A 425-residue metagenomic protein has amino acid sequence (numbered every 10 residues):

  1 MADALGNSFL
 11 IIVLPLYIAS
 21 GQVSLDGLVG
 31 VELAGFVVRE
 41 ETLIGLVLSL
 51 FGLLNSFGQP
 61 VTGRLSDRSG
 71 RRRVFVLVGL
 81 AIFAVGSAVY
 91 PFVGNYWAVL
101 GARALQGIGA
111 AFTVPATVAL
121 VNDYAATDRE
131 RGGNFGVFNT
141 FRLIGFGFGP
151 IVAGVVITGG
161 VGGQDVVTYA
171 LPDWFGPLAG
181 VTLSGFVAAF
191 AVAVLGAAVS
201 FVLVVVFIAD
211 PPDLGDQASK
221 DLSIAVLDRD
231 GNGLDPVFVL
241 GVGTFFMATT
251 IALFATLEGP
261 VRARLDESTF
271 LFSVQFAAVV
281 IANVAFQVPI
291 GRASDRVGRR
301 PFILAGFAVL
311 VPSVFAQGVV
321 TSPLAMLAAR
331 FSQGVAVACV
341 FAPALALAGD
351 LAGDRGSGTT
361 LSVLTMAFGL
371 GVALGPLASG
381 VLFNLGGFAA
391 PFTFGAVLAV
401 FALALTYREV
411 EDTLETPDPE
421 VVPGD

Functional and structural regions predicted by a protein language model:
M1-G52, V237-G243, A248-S268: Helix-loop boundary and gating motifs at the non-cytosolic
I18-A19, L65-S66, V155-V161, R262 (+2 more regions): Interfacial helix-cap and linker-helix signal at transmembrane-aqueous boundaries of multi-pass secondary transporters
G45-G63, A277-P289: Central cavity-lining transmembrane alpha-helices of secondary-active solute carriers, predominantly the Major
G70, F92-A98, G298, V319-T321: Helix-breaking motifs and short loop linkers at transmembrane-helix boundaries and internal kinks in secondary membrane
V74-V89, P301-A316: Structural signature of the two symmetry-related core transmembrane helices
A102-I144, A342, A346-L347: Cytoplasmic helix-loop-helix junction between adjacent transmembrane helices in 12-TM secondary transporters
D128, V205-R229, T413-G424: Flexible cytoplasmic inter-helical loops of multi-pass small-molecule transporters
V194-L214, A402-V410: C-terminal membrane-cytosol helix-exit motif in multi-pass small-molecule transporters
